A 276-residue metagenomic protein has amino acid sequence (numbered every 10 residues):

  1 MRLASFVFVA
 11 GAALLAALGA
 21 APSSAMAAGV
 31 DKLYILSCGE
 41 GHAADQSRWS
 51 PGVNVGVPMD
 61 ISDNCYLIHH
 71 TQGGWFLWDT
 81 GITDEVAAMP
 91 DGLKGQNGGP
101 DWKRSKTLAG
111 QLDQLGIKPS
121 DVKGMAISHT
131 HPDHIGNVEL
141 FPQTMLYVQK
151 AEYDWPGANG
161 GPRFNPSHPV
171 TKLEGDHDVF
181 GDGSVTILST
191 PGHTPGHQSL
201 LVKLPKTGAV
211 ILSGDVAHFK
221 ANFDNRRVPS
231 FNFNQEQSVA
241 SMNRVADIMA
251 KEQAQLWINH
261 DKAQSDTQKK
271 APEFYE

Functional and structural regions predicted by a protein language model:
M1-S5: Positively charged n-region of N-terminal signal peptides that target proteins for export
V7-G19: Bacterial N-terminal signal peptides
A21-K106, G110-D113, D121, T207-G214 (+1 more regions): Metallo-beta-lactamase
A28, K103-D121, V148-S189, Q237-Q253: Metallo-beta-lactamase
C38-G39, T80-I82, T130, A151-E152 (+3 more regions): Active-site metal-binding loops of divalent metal-dependent hydrolases
G98-G110, L201, K206-E276: Cap/insert and terminal regions of metallo-dependent hydrolase folds
V122-D133: Metallo-beta-lactamase
E139-P142, R163-N165: Short, conserved loop/helix-junction motifs that constitute active-site signature segments in enzyme catalytic cores
